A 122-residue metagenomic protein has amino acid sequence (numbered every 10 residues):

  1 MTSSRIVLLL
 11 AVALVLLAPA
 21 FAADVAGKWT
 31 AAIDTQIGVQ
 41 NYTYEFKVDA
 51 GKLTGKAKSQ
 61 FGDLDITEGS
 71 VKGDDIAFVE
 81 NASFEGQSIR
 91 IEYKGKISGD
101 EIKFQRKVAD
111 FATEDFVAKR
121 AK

Functional and structural regions predicted by a protein language model:
M1-I6: Positively charged n-region of N-terminal signal peptides that target proteins for export
V7-A18: Bacterial N-terminal signal peptides
A23-K122: Central antiparallel beta-sheet cores of small beta-barrel/beta-sandwich binding domains
